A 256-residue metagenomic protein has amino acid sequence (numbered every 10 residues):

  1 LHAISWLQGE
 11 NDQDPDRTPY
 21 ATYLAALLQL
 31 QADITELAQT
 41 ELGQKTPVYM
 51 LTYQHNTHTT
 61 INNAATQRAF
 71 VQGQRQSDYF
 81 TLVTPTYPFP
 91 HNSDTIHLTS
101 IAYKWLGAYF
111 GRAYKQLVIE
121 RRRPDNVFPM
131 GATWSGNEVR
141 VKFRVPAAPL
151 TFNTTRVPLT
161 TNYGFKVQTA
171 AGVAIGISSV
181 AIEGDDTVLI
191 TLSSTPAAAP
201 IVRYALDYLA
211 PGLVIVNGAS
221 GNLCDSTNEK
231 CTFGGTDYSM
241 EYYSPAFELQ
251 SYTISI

Functional and structural regions predicted by a protein language model:
L1-I256: Cell-envelope and extracellular/periplasmic
